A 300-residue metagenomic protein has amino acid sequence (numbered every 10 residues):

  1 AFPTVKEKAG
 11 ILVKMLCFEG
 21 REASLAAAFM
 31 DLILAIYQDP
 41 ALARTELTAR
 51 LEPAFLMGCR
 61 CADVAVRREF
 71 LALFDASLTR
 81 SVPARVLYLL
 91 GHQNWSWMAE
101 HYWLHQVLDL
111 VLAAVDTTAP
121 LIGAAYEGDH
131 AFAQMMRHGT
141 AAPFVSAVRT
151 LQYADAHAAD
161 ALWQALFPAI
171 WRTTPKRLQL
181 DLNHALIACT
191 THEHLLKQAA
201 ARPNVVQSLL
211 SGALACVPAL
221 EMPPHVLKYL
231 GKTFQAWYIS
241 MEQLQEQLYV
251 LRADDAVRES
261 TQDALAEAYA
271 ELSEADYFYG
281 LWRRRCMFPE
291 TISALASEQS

Functional and structural regions predicted by a protein language model:
A1-S300: Extended alpha-helical assembly domains of large eukaryotic scaffold proteins
